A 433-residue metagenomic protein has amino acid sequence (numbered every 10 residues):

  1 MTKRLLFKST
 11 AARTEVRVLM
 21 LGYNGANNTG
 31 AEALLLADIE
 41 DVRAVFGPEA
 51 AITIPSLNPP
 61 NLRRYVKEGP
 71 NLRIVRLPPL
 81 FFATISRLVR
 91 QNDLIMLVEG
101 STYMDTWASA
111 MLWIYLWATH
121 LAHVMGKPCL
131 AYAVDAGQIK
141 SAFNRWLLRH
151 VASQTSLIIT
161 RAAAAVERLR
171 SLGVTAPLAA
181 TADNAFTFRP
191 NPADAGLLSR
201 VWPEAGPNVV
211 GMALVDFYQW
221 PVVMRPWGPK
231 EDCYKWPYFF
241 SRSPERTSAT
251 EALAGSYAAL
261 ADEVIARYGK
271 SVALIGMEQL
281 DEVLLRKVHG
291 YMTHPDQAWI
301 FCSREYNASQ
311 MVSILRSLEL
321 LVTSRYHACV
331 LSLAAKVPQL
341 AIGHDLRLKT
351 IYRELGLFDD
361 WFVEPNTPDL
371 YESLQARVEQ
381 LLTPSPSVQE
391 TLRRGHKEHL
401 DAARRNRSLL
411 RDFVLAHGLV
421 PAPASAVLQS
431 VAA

Functional and structural regions predicted by a protein language model:
M1-A433: Active-site anion-handling motifs in enzyme catalytic cores
